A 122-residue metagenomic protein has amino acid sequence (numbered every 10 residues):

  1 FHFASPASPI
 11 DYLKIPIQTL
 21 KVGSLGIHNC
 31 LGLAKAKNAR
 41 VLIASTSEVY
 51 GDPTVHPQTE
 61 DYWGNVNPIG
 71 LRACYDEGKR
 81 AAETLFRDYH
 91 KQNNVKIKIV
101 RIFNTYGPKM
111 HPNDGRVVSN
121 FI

Functional and structural regions predicted by a protein language model:
F1-P108: N-terminal Rossmann-like NAD(P)+-binding domain of SDR-like oxidoreductases, especially those catalyzing
V22, P108-S119: Substrate-binding strand-loop-helix patch in Rossmann-like NAD(P)-dependent oxidoreductase/epimerase domains
